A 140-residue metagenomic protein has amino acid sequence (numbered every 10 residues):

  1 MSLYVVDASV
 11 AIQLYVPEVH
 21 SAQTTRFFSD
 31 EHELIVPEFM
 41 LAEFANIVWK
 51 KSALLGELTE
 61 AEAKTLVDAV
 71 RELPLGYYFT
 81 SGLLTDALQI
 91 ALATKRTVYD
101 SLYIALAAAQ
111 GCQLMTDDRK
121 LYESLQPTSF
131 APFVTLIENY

Functional and structural regions predicted by a protein language model:
M1-F39, G56-A63, Y140: Short, well-structured N-terminal submotif of metal-dependent ribonuclease cores
M1-L3, I104-Y140: Acidic, PIN/NYN-like endoribonuclease modules and their adjacent C-terminal/linker elements
V10-A11, M40-L41, L83, Y103 (+1 more regions): Alpha-helix capping/helix-boundary segments
Q13-Y15, I47, S124: Residues that scaffold the ATP/ADP-binding catalytic core of kinase and kinase-like folds
Q23, E43, D86, E123-S124: Phosphate- and divalent-cation-binding pockets in alpha/beta enzyme and binding domains that engage nucleotide-derived
E31-I35, R71, Q113: Short loop->beta-strand "edge-of-pocket" segments that line small-molecule binding or catalytic clefts across diverse
A45-Y78, D86: Active-site-proximal, substrate-binding regions of enzyme catalytic domains and RNA-binding/basic surfaces
E72-D117: Active-site neighborhoods of divalent-metal-dependent phosphate/nucleic-acid chemistry enzymes
